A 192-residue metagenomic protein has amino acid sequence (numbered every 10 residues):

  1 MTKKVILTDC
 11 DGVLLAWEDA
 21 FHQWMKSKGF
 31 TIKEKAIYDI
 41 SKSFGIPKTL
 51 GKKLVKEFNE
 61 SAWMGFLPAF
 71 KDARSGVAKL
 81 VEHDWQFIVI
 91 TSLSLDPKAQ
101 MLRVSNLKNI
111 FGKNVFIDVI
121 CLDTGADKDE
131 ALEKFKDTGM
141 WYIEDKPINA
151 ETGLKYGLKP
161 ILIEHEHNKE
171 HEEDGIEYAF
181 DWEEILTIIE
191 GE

Functional and structural regions predicted by a protein language model:
M1-K53: Active-site neighborhood of HAD-like aspartate-dependent phosphohydrolases
D9, I90, I163-H165: Generic beta-sheet signal
K26, A78-E82, L154: Anion (oxyanion) recognition and catalysis
T31-I32, I40-A78, W85: Metal-dependent phosphoesterase signature
M64, A73-L107: Substrate-recognition element of Asp-dependent hydrolases with the DxDx(T/V) motif
K113-G139: Donor nucleotide-activated moiety binding/catalytic core segment of transferases that use nucleotide-activated donors
V119-D123, G175-E184: Short acidic-hydrophobic, aromatic-tinged amphipathic segments that line or gate anion-handling sites
G139-F180: Acidic, Mg2+-coordinating phosphoryl-transfer loop and its flanking beta/alpha structural elements, shared across
